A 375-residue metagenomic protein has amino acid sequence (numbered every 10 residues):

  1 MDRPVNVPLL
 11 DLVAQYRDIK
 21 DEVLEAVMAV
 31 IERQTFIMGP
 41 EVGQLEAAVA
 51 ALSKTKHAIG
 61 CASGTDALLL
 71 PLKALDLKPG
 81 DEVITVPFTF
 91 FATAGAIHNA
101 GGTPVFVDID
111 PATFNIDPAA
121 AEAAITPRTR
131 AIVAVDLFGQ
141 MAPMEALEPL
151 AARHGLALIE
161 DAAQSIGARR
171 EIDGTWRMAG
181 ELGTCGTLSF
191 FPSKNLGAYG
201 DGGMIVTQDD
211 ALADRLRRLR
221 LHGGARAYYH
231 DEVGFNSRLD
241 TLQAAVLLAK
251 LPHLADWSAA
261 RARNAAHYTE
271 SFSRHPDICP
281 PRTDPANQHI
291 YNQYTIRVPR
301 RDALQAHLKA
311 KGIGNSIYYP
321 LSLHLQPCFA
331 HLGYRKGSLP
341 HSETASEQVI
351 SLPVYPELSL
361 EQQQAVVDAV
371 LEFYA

Functional and structural regions predicted by a protein language model:
M1-T35, P40: N-terminal "arm"/small-domain region of PLP-dependent enzymes with the aminotransferase-like
D2, V13, E25, V42-A48 (+6 more regions): PLP-dependent aminotransferase class I/II
D18, G80, R261: Pyridoxal 5′-phosphate
R33-E82, A96-A100, V105-D108: Phosphate-binding glycine-rich loop
K73-S165, R169: PLP-dependent aminotransferase-like
G95-I97, L150, M178, N195 (+1 more regions): Hydrophobic/aromatic ligand-binding patch that stacks against planar heteroaromatic rings of cofactors or nucleotides
E160-G197, A227-D231: Conserved active-site segment immediately N-terminal to the catalytic lysine that forms the internal aldimine
E181-R217, T241-A244: Active-site PLP attachment segment
